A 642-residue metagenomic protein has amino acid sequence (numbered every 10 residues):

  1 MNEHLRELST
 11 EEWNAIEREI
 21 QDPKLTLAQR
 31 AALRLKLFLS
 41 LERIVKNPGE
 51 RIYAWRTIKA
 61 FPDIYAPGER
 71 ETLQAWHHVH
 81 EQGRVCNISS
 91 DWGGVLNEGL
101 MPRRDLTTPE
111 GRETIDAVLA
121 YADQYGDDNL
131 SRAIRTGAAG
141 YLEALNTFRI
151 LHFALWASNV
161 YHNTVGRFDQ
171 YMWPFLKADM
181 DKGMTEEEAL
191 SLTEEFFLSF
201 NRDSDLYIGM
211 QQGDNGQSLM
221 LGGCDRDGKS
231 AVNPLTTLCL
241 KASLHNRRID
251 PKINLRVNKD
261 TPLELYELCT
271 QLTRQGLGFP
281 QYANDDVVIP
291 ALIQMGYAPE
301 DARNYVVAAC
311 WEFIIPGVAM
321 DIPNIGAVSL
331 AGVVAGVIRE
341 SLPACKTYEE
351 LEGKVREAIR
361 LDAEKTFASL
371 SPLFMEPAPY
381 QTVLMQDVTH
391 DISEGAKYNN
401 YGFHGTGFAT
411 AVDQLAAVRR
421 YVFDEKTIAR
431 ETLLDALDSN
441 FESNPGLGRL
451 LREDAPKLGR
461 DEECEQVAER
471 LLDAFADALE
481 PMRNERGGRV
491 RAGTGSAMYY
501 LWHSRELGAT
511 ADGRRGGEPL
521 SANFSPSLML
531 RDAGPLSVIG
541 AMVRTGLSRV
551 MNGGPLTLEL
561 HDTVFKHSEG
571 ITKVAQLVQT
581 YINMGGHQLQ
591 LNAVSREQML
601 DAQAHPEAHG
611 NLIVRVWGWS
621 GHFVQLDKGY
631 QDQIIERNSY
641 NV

Functional and structural regions predicted by a protein language model:
M1-V642: Conserved catalytic cores of very large enzyme subunits
